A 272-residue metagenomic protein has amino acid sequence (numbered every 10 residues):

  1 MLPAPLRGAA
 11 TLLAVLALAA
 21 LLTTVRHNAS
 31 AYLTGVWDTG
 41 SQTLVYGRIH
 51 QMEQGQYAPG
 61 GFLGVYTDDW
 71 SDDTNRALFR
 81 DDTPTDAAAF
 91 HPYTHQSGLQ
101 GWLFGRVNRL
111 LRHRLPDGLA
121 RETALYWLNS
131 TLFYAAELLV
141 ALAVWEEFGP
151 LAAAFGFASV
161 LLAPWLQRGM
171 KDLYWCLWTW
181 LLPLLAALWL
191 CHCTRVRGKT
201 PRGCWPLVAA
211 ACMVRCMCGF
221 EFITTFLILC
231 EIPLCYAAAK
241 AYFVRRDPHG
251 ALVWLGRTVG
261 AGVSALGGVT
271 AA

Functional and structural regions predicted by a protein language model:
M1-T24: Start-transfer (signal-anchor) and selected internal transmembrane alpha helices of multi-pass inner/ER membrane
F79-T123: Short hydrophobic/aromatic helix or loop-helix immediately within or flanking a transmembrane segment in polytopic
G118-Y126, G156-L182, C212-M217: Aromatic- and kink-enriched transmembrane "portal" helix at the membrane-lumen/periplasm boundary that abuts
T123-A152: Transmembrane-helix motifs of polytopic, lipid-linked glycan transferases
A186-G203, A237-A241: Membrane-interface transmembrane helices that cradle and orient dolichyl/undecaprenyl
G203-F222, F226, A261-G267: Membrane-interface alpha helices of multi-pass inner-membrane proteins
E221-A237: Transmembrane-embedded, aromatic-rich helix segments that form part of the hydrophobic channel/pocket engaging
H249-A272: Hydrophobic alpha-helical membrane-interfacial segments at the cytosolic entry of transmembrane helices
